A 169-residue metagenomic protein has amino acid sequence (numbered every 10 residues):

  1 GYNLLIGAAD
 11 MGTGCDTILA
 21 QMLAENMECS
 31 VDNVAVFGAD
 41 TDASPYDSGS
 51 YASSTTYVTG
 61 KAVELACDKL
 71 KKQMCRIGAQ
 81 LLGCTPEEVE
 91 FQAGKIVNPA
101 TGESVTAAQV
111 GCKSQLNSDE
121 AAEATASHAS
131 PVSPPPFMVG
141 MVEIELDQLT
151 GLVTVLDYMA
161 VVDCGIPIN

Functional and structural regions predicted by a protein language model:
G1-N169: Cofactor-binding beta-sheet edge motifs in enzyme active sites
